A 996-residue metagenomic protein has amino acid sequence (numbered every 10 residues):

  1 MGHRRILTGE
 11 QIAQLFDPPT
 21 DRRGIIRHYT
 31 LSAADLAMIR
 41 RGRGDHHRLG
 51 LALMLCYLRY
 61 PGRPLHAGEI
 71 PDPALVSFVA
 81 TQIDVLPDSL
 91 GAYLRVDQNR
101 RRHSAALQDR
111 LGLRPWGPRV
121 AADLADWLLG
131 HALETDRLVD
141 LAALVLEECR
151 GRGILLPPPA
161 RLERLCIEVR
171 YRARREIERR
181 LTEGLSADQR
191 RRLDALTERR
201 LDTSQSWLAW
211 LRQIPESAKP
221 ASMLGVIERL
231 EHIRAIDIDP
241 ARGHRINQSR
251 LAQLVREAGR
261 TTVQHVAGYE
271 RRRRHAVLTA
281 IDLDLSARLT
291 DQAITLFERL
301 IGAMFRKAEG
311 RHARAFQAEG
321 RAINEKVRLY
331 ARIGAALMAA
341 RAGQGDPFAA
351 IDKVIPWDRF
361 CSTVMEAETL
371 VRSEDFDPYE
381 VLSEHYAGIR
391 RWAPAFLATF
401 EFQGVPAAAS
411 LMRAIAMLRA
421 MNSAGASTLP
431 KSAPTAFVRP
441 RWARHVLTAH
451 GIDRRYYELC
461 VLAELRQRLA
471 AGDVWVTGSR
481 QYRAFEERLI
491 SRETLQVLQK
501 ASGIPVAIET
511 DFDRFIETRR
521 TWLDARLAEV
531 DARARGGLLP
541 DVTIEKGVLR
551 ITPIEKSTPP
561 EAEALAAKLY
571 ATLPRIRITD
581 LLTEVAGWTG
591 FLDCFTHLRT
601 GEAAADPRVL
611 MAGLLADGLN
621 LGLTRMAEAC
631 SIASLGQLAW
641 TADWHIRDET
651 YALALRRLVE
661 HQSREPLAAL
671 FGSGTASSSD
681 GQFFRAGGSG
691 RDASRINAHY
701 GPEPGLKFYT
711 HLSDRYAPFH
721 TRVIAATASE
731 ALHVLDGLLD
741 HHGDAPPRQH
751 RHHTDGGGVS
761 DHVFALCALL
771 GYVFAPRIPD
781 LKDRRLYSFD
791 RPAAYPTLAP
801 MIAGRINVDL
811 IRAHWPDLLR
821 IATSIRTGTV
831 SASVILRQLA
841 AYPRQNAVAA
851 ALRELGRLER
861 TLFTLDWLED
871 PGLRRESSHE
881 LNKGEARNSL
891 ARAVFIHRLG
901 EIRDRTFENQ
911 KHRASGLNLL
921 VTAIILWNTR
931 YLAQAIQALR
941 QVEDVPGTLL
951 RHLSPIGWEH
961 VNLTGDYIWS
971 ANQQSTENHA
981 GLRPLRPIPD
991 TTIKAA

Functional and structural regions predicted by a protein language model:
G2-R520: Long amphipathic alpha-helical coiled-coil/heptad-repeat bundle
G62, L623-A627, S677-F683, H752-G757: Short, conserved catalytic/metal-binding motifs centered on acidic residues
D524-A629: Structured, charged N-terminal subsegments at the starts of enzyme catalytic cores and at intra-chain domain/subunit
E584, F591-C594, E602, R664-L732: Active-site cores of enzymes that catalyze phosphoryl transfer or operate on phosphate-rich substrates
G601-E602, G618-A676: Electropositive nucleic-acid engagement tracts
S729-H750: Short, basic/hydrophobic alpha-helical segments
R751-H762, P779-R785: Acidic, metal-coordinating catalytic cores used for nucleic-acid/nucleotide bond scission and strand-transfer chemistry
P800-A996: Long, compositionally biased intrinsically disordered regions
